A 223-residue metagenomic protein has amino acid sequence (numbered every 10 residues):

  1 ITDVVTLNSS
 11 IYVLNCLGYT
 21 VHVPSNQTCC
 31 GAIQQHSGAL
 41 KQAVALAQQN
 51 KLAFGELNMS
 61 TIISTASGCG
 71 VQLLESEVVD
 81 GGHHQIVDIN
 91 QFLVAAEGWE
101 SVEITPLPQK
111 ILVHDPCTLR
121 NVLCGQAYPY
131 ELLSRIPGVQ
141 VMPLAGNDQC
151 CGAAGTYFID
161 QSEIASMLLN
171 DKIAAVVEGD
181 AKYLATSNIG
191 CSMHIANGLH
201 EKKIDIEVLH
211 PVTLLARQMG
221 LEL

Functional and structural regions predicted by a protein language model:
I1-L223: Iron-sulfur cluster-binding electron-transfer modules in prokaryotic oxidoreductases
